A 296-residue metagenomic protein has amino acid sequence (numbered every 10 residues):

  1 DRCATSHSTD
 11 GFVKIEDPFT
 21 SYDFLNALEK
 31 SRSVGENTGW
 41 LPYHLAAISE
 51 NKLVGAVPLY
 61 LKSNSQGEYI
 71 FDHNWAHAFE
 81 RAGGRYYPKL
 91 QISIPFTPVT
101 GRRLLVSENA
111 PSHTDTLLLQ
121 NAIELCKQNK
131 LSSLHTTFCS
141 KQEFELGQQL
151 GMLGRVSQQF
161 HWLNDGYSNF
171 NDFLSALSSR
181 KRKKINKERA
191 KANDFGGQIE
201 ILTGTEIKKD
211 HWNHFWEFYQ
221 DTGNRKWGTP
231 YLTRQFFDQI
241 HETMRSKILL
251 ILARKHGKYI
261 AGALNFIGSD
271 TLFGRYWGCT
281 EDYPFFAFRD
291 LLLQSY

Functional and structural regions predicted by a protein language model:
D1-Y296: N-acyltransferase acceptor-side catalytic subdomain
